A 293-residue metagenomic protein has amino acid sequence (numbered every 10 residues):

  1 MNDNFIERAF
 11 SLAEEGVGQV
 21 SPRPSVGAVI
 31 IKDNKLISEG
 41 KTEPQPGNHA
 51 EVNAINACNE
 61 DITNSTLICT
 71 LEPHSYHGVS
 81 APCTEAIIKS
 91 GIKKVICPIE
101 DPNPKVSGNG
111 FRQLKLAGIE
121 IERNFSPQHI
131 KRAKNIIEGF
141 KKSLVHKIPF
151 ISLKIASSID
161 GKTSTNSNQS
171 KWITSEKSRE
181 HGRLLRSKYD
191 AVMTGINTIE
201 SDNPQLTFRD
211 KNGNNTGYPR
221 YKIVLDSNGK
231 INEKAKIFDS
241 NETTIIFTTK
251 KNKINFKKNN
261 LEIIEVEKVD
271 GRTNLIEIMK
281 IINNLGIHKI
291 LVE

Functional and structural regions predicted by a protein language model:
M1-V20, D33-L36, E43, H77-E293: Zinc-dependent deaminase
S21-V26, T63-T66: Acidic, glycine-enriched active-site microenvironments
A28-I31: A short, well-structured edge-of-sheet supersecondary motif
N48-I68: Flexible, acidic active-site loops/lids enriched in D/E/S/T/G that coordinate Mg2+ and/or position polar
E51, E72, E293: Acidic-residue sensor for enzyme active/binding pockets
A54, H74, C83: Short cysteine clusters
T66-Y76: Active-site cofactor/substrate anionic-group-binding motifs, chiefly glycine- and Lys/Arg-rich phosphate-binding loops
